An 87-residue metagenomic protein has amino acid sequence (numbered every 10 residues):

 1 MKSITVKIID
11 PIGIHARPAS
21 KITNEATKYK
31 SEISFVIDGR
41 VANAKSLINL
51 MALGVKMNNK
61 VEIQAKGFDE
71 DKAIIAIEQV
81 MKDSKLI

Functional and structural regions predicted by a protein language model:
M1-T5, K60-E62: Intrinsic-disorder/low-complexity, polar/charged segments enriched in Ser/Thr/Lys/Arg/Asp/Glu/Gln
S3, K7-I9, M81: Residue-level signal for pocket-adjacent positions within structured domains
K7-N58: Compact, glycine-rich, soluble single-domain proteins
G54-I87: C-terminal structural segments of small proteins and small subunits
